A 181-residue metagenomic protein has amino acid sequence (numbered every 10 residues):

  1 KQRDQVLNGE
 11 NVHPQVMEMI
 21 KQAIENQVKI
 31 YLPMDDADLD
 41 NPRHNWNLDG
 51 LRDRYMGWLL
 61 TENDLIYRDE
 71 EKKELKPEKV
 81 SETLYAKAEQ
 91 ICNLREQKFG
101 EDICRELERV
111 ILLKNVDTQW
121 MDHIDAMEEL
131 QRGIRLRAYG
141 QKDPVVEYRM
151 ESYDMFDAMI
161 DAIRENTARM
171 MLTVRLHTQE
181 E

Functional and structural regions predicted by a protein language model:
K1-E181: Extended, charged helical/alpha-beta scaffold domains that provide interaction surfaces
